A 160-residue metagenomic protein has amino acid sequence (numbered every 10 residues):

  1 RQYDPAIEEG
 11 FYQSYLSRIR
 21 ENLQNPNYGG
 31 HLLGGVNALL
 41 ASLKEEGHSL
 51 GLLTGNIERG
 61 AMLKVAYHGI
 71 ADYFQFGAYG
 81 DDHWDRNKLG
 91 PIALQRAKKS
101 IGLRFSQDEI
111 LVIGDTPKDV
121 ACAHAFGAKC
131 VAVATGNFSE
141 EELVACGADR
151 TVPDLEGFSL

Functional and structural regions predicted by a protein language model:
R1-A41, E46: Metal-dependent phosphoesterase signature
P5-I7, D72-F76, F105-I110: Short acidic capping loops at alpha-helix termini that bridge into adjacent secondary structure
L39-A66, A78-W84: Substrate-recognition element of Asp-dependent hydrolases with the DxDx(T/V) motif
L40-E45, L94, V120-H124: Surface-exposed amphipathic alpha-helices with a cationic face
A66-A97, L103: Histidine/lysine/aspartate-rich catalytic loop segments that bind and position anionic ligands
A78, R150-L155: Short acidic-hydrophobic, aromatic-tinged amphipathic segments that line or gate anion-handling sites
P91-V120: Conserved Lys-Pro-Asp/Glu-containing loop-to-beta segment of HAD-superfamily phosphomonoesterases, centered on
V112-R150: Acidic, Mg2+-coordinating phosphoryl-transfer loop and its flanking beta/alpha structural elements, shared across
